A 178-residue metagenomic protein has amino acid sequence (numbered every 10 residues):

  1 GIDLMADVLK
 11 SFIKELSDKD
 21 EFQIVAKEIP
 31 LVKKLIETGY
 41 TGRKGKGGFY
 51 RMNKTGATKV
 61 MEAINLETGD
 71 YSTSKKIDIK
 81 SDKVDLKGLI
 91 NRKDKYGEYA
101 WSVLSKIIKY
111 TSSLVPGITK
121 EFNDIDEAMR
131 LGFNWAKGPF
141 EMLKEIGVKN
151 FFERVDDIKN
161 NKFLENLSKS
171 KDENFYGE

Functional and structural regions predicted by a protein language model:
G1-E178: N-terminal glycine-rich phosphate-binding loop for ADP-containing cofactors
